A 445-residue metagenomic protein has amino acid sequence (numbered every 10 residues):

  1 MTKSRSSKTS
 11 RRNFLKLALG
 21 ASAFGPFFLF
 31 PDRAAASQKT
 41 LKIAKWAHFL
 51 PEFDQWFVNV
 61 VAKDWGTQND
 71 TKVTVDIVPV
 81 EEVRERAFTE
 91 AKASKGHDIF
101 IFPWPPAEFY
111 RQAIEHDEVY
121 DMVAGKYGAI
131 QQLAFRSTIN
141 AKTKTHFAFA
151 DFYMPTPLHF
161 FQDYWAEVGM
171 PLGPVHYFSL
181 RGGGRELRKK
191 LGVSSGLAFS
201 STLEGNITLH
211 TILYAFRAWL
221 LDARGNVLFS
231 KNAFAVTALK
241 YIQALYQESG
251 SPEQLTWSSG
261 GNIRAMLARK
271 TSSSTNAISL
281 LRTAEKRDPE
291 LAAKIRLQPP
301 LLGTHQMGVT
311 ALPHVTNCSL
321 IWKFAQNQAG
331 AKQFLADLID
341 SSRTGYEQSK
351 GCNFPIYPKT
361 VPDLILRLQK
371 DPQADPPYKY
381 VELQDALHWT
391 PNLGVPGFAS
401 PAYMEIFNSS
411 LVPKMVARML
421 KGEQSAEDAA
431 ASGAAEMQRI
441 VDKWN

Functional and structural regions predicted by a protein language model:
M1-S10: N-terminal secretory signal peptides
K63-Q131, D163-V175, A265, R269-S273 (+2 more regions): Extracytoplasmic "Venus flytrap"/periplasmic binding protein-like
F102-T156, R296-Q298, D375, K379: Hinge/lid segment of periplasmic solute-binding proteins
I114, A166, P372-D375, D385-N445: Conserved C-terminal helix/tail region of periplasmic/extracytoplasmic solute-binding proteins
V119-Q132, F199, A218-L239, K286-P289 (+5 more regions): Short, solvent-exposed loop/beta-turn-alpha elements that line the ligand-binding surface or hinge of extracytoplasmic
T143-D151, T156, L180-L228, F234 (+1 more regions): Extracytoplasmic/periplasmic solute-binding protein
G183-E186, G225-T256, P300: Glycine-centered hinge/linker elements that transmit conformational signals in sensory and ligand-binding systems
S279-E290, T304-S410: C-terminal lobe and pocket-closing loops of periplasmic/extracytoplasmic Venus-flytrap solute-binding proteins
